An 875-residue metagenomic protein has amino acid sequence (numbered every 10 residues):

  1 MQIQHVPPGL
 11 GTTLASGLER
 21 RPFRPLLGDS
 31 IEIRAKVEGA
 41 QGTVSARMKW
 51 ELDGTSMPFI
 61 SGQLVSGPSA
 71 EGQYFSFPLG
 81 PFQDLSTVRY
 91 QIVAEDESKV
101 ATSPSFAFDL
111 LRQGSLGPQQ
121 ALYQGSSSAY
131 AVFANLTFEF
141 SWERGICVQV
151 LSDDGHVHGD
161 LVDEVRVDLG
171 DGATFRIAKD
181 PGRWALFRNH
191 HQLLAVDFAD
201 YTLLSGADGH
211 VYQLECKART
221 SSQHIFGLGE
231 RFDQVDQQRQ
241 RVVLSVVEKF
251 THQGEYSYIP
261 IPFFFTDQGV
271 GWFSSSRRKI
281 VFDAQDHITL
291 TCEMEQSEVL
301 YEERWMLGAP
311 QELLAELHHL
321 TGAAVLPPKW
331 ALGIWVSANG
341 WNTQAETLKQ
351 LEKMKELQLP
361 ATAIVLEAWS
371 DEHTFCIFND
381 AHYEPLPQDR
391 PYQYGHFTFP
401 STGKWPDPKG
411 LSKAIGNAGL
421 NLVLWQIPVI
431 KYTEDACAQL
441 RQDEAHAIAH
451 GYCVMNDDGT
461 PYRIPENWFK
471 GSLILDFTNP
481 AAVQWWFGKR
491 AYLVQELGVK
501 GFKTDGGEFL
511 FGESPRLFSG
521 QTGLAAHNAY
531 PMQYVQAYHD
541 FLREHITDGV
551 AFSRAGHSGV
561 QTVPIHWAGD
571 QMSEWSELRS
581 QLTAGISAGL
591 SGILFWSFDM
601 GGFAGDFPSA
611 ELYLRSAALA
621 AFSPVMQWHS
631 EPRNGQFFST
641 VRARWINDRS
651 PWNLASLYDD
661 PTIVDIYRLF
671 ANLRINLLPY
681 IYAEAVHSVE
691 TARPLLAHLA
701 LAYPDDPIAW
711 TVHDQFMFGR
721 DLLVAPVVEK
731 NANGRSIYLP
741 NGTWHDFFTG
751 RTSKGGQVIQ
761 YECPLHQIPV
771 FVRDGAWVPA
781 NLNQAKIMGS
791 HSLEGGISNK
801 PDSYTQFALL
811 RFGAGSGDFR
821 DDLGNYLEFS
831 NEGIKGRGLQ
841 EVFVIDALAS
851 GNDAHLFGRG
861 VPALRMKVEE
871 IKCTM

Functional and structural regions predicted by a protein language model:
M1-F138, C147, L151-D154, M866-I871: Glycan-association/targeting regions that enable binding to alpha-glucans and other polysaccharides
E38-G42, E143, L357, R837-L839: Short solvent-exposed strand-capping/beta-turn motif centered on an Asx-Ser/Thr pair
G54-Q63, A101-T102, H156-D160, Q192-L193 (+3 more regions): Surface-exposed loop/edge segments in extracytoplasmic proteins
R112-N135, E139-S141, G145, V150-A331 (+5 more regions): Catalytic and substrate-binding clefts that recognize carbohydrates or anionic sugar/phosphate headgroups
V157, V270, K279-F282, W341-Q344 (+15 more regions): Flexible loop/turn segments at secondary-structure boundaries
V325-G520: Aromatic-lined carbohydrate-binding/catalytic grooves of carbohydrate-active enzymes
L332-A338, V365-E367, L420-T433, F502-T504 (+2 more regions): Aromatic-lined carbohydrate-recognition surfaces of secreted/lumenal glycan-active proteins
D540-F541, D548-V550, G556-W567, A588-F598 (+2 more regions): Catalytic core of carbohydrate-active enzymes
